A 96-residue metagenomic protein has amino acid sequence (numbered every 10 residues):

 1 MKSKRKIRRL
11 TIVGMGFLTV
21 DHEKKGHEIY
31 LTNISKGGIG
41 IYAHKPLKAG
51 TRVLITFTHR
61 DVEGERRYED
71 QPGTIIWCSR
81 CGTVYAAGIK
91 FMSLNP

Functional and structural regions predicted by a protein language model:
M1-P96: Structured alpha-helical
